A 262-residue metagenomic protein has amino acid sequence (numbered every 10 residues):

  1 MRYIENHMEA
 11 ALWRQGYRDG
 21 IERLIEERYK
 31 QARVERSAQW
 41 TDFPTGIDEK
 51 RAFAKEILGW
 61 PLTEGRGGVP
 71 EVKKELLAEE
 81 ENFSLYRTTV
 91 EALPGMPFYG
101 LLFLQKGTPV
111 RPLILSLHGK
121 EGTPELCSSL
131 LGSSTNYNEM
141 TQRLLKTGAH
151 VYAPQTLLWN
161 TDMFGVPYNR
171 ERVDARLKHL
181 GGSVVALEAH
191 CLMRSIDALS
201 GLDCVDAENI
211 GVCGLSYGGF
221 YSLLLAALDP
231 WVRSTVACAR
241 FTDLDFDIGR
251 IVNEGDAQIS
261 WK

Functional and structural regions predicted by a protein language model:
M1-S84: N-terminal targeting or regulatory segments adjacent to alpha/beta-hydrolase or S9 domains
K74-G132: Glycine-rich active-site/cofactor-binding loop and its immediate structural neighborhood
P109-V110, I114-I196, G201, F246-R250: Cap/lid segment of the alpha/beta-hydrolase catalytic domain
Q155, C213, C238-A239: Alpha/beta-hydrolase-fold catalytic nucleophile elbow
K178-H179, L187, V232-K262: Mobile cap/lid helix-loop segments that gate and shape the active-site cleft of serine hydrolases
C204-S216: Alpha/beta-hydrolase fold nucleophile elbow
G214-A226: Glycine-rich nucleophile elbow surrounding the catalytic serine of serine-hydrolase chemistry
A227-W231: Alpha-helix C-terminal capping segments
